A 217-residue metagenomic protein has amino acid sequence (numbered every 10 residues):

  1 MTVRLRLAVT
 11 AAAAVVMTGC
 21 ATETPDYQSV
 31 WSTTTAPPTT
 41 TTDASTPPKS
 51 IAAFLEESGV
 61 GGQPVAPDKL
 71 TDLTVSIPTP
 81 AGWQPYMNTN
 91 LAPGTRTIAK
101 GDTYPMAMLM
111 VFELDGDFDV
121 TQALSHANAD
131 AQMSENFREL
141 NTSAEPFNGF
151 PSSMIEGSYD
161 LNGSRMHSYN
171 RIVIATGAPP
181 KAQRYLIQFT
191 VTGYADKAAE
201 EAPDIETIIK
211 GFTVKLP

Functional and structural regions predicted by a protein language model:
T2-G94, K181, T192-P217: N-terminal targeting sequences that direct proteins away from the cytosol to non-cytosolic compartments
G61-T71, R96-K100, S143-P146, G157-Y159: Short acidic-hydrophobic surface loop/beta-edge motif
L70-T74, D102-M106, F150-S152: Extracytoplasmic
R96-Q122, Y169: A short acidic-to-branched-hydrophobic micro-motif
L114-G116, Y159-N162, G193-K197: Solvent-exposed loop/turn segments at secondary-structure junctions within structured extracellular/periplasmic domains
Q122, H126, D204-T207: Extracytoplasmic/secreted proteins, especially bacterial periplasmic and envelope-associated proteins
N128-P180: Signature of long, low-cysteine stretches enriched in small and polar/charged residues
P180-I187: Short hydrophobic/glycine-rich mini-motifs in sensory/regulatory modules that couple input to downstream signaling
